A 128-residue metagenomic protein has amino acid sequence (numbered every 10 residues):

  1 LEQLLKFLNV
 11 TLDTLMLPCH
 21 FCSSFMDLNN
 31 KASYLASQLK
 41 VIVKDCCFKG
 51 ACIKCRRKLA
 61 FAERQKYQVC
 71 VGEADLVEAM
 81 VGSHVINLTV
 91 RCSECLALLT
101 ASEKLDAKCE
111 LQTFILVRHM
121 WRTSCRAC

Functional and structural regions predicted by a protein language model:
L1-C128: N-terminal pre-domain and mature-chain start segments
